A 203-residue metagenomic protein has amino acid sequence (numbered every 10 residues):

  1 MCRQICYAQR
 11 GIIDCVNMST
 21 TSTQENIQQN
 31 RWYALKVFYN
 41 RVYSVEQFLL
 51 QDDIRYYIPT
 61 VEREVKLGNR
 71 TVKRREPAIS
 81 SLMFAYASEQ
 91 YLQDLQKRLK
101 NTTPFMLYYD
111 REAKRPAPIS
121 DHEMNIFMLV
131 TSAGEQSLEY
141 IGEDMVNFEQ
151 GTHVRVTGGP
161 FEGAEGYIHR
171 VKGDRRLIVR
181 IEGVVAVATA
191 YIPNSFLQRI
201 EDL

Functional and structural regions predicted by a protein language model:
C2-Q150, Y167, K172, I178 (+1 more regions): Acidic-enriched and Gly/Ser
T157-A164: Short coil-to-beta-strand transition motifs
